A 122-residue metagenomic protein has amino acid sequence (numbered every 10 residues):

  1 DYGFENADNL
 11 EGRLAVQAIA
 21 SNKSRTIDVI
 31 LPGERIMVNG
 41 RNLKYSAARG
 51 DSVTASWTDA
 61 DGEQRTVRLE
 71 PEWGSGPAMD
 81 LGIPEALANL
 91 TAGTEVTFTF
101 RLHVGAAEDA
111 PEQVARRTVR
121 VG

Functional and structural regions predicted by a protein language model:
D1, M79-A88: Short, proline-centered helix/strand-breaking motifs
Y2-G50, E108-G122: Beta-strand/beta-sandwich contexts
L31, G74-G76, N89-G93: Surface-exposed coil/turn segments at beta-strand junctions on protein surfaces, enriched
V38, M79-I83, T94-R101: A structural motif
L43-Q64: Short, surface-exposed alpha-helix to beta-strand junction/turn motifs within ectodomains of secreted and cell-envelope
A55, N89-A107: Short, aromatic- and glycine-rich surface loops/edge beta-strands on solvent-exposed regions
D61-G82: Solvent-exposed serine/threonine-rich low-complexity stretches and specific carbohydrate-binding patches
R68, P84-T91, R101, A115-V121: Terminal, compositionally biased low-complexity regions
